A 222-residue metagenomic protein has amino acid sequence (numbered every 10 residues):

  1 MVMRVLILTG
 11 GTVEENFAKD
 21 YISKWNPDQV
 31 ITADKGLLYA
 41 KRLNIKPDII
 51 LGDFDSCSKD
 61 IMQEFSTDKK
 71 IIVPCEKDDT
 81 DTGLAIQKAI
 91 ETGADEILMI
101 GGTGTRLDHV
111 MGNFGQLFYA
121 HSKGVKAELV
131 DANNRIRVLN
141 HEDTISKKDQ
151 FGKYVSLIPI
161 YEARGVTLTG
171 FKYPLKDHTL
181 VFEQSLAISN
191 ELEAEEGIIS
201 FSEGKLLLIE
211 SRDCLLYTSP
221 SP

Functional and structural regions predicted by a protein language model:
V2-M62: N-terminal beta-strand-loop-alpha-helix module at the start of alpha/beta ligand-binding or catalytic domains
K70-E91: Short phosphate-binding loop-to-helix
D108-F118: Short Gly/Thr/Asp-enriched flexible loops that form oxyanion-binding sites at enzyme active sites
Y119-Q150, V155: Class I SAM-dependent methyltransferase SAM-binding "motif I" and its flanking Rossmann-like core
T167-L192: A conserved acidic, glycine/proline-rich C-terminal tail/linker
I198-L216: Charged phosphate-binding loop/patch that engages nucleotide di/tri-phosphates or the phosphate backbone of nucleic
Y217-P222: Conserved small/polar residues in nucleotide/adenosyl-binding loops
